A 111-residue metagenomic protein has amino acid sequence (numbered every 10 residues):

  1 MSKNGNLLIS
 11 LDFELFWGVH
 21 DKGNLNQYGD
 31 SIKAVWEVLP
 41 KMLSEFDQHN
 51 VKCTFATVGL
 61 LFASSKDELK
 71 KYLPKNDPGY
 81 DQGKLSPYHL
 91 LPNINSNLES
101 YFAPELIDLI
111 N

Functional and structural regions predicted by a protein language model:
M1-N111: Catalytic alpha-helical scaffold of carbohydrate-active enzymes acting on polysaccharides/glycoconjugates
